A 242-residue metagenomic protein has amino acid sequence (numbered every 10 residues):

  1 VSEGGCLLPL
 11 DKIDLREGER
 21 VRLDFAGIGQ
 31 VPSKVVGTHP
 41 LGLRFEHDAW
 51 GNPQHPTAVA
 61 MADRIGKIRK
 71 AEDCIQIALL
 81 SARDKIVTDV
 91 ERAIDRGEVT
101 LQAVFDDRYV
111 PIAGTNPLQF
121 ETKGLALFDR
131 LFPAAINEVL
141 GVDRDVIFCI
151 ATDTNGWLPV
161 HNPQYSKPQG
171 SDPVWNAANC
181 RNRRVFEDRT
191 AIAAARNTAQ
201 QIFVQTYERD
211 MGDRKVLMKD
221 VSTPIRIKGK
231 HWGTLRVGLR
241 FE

Functional and structural regions predicted by a protein language model:
V1-T88, R92-L127, R144-D145, L158-P159: Structured alpha-helical
R20-R22, I150, E208, P224: Residue-level detector of beta-strand face positions
A26, T154, I227-K228: Short, ordered coil/turn segments that flank beta-strands lining enzyme active or ligand-binding pockets
K85, A134-V142: Amphipathic alpha-helical regulatory segments at dimerization interfaces that relay allosteric signals between sensory
T115, K123-G124, V146-A191, N197: Extracellular/periplasmic ligand-sensing ectodomains of membrane signal-transduction proteins
D143-V146, L217-K219: Short, small/polar residue-rich loop motifs at catalytic or cofactor-binding pockets
R183-E242: Sensory/regulatory domains in signal-transduction proteins
